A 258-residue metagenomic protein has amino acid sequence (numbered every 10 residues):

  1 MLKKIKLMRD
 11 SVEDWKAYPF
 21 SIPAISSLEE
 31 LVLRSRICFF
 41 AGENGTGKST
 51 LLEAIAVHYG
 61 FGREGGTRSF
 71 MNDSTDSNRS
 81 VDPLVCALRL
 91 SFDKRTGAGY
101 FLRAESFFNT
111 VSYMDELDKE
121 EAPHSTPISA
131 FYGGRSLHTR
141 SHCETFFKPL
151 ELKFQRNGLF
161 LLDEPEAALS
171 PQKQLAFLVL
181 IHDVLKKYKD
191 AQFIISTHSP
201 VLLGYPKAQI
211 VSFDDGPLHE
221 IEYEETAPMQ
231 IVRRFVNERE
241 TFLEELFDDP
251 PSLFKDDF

Functional and structural regions predicted by a protein language model:
M1-E29, R34: N-terminal pre-Walker A segment at the start of P-loop NTPase domains
S35-S69, S196: Phosphate-binding glycine-rich loops of NTP-binding sites
F39-E43, I55, G66, S74 (+5 more regions): Catalytic phosphate/metal-binding cores of nucleic-acid and nucleotide-processing enzymes, i.e., regions that mediate
F61-S91: Flexible phosphate/Mg2+-sensing switch loops adjacent to catalytic phosphate-binding sites
R79-E116: Nucleotide-state sensing region of NTPase/ATPase domains
V111-R140: Conserved P-loop NTPase mechanochemical-coupling segment
Y132, R140-E164, P171-K187: GG-anchored amphipathic helix commonly corresponding to the ABC/SMC/Rad50 NBD signature/C-loop
Q172-F258: C-terminal lobe/lid and adjacent interdomain/linker elements of RecA-like ASCE P-loop ATPase modules
